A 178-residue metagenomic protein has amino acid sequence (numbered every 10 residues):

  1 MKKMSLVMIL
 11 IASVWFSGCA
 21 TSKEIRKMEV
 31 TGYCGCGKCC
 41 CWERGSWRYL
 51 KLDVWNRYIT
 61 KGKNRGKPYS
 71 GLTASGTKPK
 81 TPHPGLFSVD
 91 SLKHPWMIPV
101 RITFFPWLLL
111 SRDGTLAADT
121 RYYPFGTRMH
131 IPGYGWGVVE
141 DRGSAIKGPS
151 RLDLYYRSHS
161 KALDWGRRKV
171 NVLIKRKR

Functional and structural regions predicted by a protein language model:
M1-M4: Positively charged n-region of N-terminal signal peptides that target proteins for export
L6-V7, T115: Hydrophobic alpha-helical segments and their boundary regions
V7-W15: Bacterial N-terminal signal peptides
C19-R178: Solvent-exposed, well-ordered loop and adjacent helix/strand elements within mature globular domains that form
